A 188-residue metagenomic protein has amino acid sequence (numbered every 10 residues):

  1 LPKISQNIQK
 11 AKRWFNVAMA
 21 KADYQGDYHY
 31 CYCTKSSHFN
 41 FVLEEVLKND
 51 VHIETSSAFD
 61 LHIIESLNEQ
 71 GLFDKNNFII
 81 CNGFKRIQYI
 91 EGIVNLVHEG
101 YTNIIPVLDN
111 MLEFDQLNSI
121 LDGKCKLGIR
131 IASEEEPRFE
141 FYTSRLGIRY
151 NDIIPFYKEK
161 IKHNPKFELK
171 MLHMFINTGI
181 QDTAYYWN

Functional and structural regions predicted by a protein language model:
L1-Q25, C33: Low-complexity, highly charged intrinsically disordered N-terminal segments that act as targeting/localization
H29-N188: Active-site-proximal beta-alpha core segment in soluble small-molecule metabolic enzymes
